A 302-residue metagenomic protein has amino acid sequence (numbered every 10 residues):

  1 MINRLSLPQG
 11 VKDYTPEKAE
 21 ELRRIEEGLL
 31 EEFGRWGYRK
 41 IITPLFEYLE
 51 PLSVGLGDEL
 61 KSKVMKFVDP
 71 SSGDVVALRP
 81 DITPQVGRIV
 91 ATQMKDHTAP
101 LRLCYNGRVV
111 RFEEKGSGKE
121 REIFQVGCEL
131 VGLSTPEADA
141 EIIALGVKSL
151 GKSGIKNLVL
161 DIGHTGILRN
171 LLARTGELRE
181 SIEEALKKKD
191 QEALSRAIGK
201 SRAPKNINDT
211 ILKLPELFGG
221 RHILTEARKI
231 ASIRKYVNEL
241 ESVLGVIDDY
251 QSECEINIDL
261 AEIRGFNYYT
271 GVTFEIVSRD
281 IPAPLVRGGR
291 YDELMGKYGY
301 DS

Functional and structural regions predicted by a protein language model:
M1-A19: Auxiliary tRNA-acceptor-end handling modules of aminoacyl-tRNA synthetases
K18-W36, E47-E50, S72, T83-D96 (+2 more regions): Positively charged, Gly/Ser-enriched RNA/tRNA-binding surfaces
R39-L45: A short beta-strand-loop structural module common to alpha/beta enzyme folds
L45-V76: Polyanion/phosphate-binding surface patch
K63-S71, G176-I198: Acidic, His- and aromatic-enriched active-site or binding-groove loops in soluble protein domains that engage sugars
E120-V126, L160-N170: Short, conserved phosphate-binding/catalytic loop or strand-edge motifs used in phosphoryl-/nucleotidyl-transfer
R169-E177, N267-F274: Short glycine/threonine-rich loop-to-helix capping motif typified by GTGT followed within a few residues by an Asp-Pro
